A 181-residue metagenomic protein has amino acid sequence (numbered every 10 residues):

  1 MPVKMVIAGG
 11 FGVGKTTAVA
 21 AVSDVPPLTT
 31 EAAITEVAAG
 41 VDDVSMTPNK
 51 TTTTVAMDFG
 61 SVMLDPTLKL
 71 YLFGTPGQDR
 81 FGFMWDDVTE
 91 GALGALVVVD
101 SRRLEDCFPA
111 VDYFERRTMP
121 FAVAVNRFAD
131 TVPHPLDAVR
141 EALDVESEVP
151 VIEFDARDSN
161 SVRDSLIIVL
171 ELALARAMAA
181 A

Functional and structural regions predicted by a protein language model:
M1-T47, S61-D65, K69-Y71: Conserved G1/Walker A P-loop phosphate-binding module
D43-D79, D86-T89: Conserved nucleotide-sensing/catalytic segment adjacent to the nucleotide-binding pocket in NTP-handling enzymes
L72-T75, A95-D100, V123-R127, E153-D155: Conserved beta-strand segments of the P-loop GTPase G domain that flank and frequently precede/overlap
Q78-R103, D112-R117: Inter-motif core of Ras-like GTPase G domains
D106-F108: Active-site-adjacent beta->alpha loops and helix N-cap segments on the catalytic face of soluble alpha/beta enzymes
A110-Y113, A138-V139: A general structural detector for well-ordered alpha-helical segments in enzyme core domains, enriched
R117-P120, E148: A short helix->loop->beta-strand "cap" motif at the edges of active sites that frequently abuts
A129-A181: Canonical P-loop GTPase G-domain recognition
